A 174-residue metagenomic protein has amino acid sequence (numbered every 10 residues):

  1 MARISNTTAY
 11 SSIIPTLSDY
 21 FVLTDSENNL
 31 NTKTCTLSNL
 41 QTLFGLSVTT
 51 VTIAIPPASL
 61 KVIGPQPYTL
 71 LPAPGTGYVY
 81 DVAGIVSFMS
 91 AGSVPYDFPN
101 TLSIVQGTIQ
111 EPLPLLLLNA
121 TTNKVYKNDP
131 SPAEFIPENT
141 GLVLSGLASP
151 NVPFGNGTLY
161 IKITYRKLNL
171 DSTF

Functional and structural regions predicted by a protein language model:
M1-S11, D81-S87, N123-S131: Charged, amphipathic alpha-helical segments
M1-T8, K33-P65, N169-F174: Glycine-rich, low-complexity segments
S5, S18, T32-C35, G77 (+2 more regions): Surface-exposed or flexible loop/turn and strand-edge residues in extracellular/cell-surface modules
F21-L23: Small-residue hinge/turn detector
N28, L37-G45, I109-L117: Acidic, glycine/polar-enriched metal-coordinating patches/loops that mediate binding to polyanionic ligands
K61-E111, G157-L170: Beta-rich globular "head" domains
Y96-F135: Terminal beta-strand-rich extracellular "head" domains that mediate receptor/glycan or other ligand binding
P132-F154: Noncatalytic modules at the cell exterior or secretory-pathway interfaces, chiefly beta-strand-rich lectin/adhesion
